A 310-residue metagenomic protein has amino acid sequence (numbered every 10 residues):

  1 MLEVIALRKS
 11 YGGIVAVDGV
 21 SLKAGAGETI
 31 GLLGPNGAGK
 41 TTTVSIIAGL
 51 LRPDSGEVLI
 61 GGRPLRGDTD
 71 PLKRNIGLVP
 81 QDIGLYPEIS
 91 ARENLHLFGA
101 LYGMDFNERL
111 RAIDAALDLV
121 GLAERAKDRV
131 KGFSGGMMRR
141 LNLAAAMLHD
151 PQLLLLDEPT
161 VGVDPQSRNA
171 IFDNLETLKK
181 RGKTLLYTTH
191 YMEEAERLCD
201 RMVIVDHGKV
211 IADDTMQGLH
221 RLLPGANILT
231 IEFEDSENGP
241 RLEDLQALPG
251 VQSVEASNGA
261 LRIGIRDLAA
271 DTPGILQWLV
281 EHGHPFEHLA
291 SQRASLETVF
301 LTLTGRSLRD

Functional and structural regions predicted by a protein language model:
G56-G67, P71-L72: Conserved ABC transporter NBD signature motif
H96, A100, N107-R125: Conserved ABC ATPase "signature" region
R129-F133: Conserved ABC ATPase signature
D150: Conserved catalytic motifs of ABC-family nucleotide-binding domains
L154-D157: Catalytic Walker B motif of ABC-type/P-loop ATPase nucleotide-binding domains
F172-R266: ABC transporter nucleotide-binding domain
